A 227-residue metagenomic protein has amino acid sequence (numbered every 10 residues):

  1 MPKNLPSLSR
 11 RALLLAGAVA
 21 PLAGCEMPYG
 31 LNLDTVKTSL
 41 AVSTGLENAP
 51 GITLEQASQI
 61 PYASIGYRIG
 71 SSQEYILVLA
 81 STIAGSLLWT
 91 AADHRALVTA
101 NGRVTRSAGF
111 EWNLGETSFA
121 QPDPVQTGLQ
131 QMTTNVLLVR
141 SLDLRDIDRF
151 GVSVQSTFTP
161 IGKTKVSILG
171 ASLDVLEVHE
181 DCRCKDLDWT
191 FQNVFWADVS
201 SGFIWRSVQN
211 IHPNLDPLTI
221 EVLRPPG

Functional and structural regions predicted by a protein language model:
M1-L5: N-terminal secretory signal peptides that target proteins for export/translocation
P6-S7, V136: General helical secondary-structure elements
R10-L14: N-terminal export leaders
L15-V19: Hydrophobic helical h-region of N-terminal Sec-dependent signal peptides in bacterial secretory/periplasmic proteins
E26-T117, M132-G227: Acidic, serine/threonine-rich low-complexity disordered tracts
T117-Q130: Long, mid-chain structured domain cores
